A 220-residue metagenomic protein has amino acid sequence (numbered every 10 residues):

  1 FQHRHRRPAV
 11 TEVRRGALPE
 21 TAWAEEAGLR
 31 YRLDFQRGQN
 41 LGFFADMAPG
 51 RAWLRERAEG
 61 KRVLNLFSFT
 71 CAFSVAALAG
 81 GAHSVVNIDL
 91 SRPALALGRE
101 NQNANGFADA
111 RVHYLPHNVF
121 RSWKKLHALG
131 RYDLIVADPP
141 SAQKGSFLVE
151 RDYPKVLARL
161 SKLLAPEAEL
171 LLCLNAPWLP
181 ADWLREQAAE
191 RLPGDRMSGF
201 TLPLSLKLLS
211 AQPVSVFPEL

Functional and structural regions predicted by a protein language model:
F1-F44, A52: Non-catalytic substrate-recognition/targeting regions of SAM-dependent transferases
G60-F69: Conserved class I S-adenosyl-L-methionine
T70-A82: Conserved SAM-binding loop of SAM-dependent methyltransferases across substrates and taxa, primarily the Class I
S84-D89: Conserved SAM-binding motif I beta-strand of class I
L90-V136: S-adenosyl-L-methionine
P139-P140, S146, C173-P177: Short strand-turn motif at the edge of the Rossmann-like AdoMet-binding core
D152-P166: A short glycine-rich, Lys/Arg-flanked "PGG" loop and its adjoining helix->strand segment in the class I
E169-L220: C-terminal catalytic and target-recognition region of SAM-dependent MTase-like enzymes, primarily methyltransferases
